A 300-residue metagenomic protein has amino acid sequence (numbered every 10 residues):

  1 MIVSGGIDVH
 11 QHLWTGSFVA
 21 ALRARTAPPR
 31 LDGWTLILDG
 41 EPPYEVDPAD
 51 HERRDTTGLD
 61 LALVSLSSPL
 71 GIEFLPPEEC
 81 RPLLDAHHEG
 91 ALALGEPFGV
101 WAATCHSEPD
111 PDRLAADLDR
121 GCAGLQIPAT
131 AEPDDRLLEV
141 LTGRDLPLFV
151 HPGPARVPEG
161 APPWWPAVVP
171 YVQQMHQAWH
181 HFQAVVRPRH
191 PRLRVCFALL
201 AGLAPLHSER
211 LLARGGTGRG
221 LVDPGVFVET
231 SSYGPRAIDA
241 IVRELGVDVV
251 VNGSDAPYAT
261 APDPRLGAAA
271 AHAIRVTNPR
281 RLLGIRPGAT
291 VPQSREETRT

Functional and structural regions predicted by a protein language model:
I2-V9, T15-L61, G90, L203 (+3 more regions): Mid-to-C-terminal alpha-helical segments outside catalytic/metal-binding sites
H12-V46, L75, R81, A155-Q173 (+1 more regions): Active-site gating loops and adjacent loop-to-helix segments of metal-dependent hydrolytic enzymes
E41-V46, I72, C105-D112, T130-D134 (+3 more regions): Acidic-and-aromatic substrate-binding clefts and catalytic sites of carbohydrate-active enzymes
V46-T57, L83-L94, P109-R113, D117 (+6 more regions): Alpha-helical packing segments of well-folded alpha/beta enzyme cores
D60, S65-Q177, A256: Active-site gating/metal-coordination segments in enzymes
F74-L75, L206-R210, D263: A short acidic (Asp/Glu
G95-G99, R192-L193, G284-V291: Surface-exposed helix-capping loop/turn segments at secondary-structure junctions
G121-V251: Catalytic pocket-lining loop regions of alpha/beta-barrel enzymes, especially the amidohydrolase/enolase/GH5 lineages
